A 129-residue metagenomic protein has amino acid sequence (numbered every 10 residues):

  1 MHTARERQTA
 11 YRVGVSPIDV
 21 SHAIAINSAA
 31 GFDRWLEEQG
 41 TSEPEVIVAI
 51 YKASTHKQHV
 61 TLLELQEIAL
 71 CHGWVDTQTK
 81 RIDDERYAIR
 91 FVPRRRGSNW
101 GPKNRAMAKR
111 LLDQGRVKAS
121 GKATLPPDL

Functional and structural regions predicted by a protein language model:
H2-L129: Charge-dense, helix-prone N-terminal extensions
